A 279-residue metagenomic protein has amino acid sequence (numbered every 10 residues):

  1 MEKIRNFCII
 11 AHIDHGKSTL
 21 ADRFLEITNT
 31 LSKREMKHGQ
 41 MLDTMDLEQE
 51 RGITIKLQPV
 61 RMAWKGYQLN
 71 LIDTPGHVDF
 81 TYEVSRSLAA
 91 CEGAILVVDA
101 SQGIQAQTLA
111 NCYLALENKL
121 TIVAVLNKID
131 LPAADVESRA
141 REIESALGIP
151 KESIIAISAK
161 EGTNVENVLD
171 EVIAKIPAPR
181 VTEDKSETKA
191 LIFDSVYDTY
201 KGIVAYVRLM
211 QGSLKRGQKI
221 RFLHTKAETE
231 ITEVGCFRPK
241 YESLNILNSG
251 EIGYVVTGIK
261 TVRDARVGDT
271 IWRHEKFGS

Functional and structural regions predicted by a protein language model:
M1-E2, T44, L131-R141, D170: Non-catalytic, charged/low-complexity accessory segments that flank nucleotide-binding cores of NTPase families
M1-I104, N111, S195-D198: P-loop NTPase switch module centered on the Walker A-proximal segment
H12-H15, L25, H77, D99-G103 (+7 more regions): Short, ordered loop/turn segments at secondary-structure junctions
D14, L20, G52, D73 (+11 more regions): Conserved structural-core and active-site-/substrate-pathway-adjacent residues in large, well-folded domains of enzymes
L31, S101-Q102, I129-L131, A178-T182: Short, polar/flexible loop-turn hinges at active-site or ligand-entry regions and domain interfaces
K33, Q105-A106, L131-E137, G162-N167 (+1 more regions): Switch/connector loops and helix/strand junctions flanking conserved nucleotide-binding motifs in nucleotide-processing
L88, G93-K151: Conserved C-terminal guanine-recognition region of P-loop GTPase G domains, centered on the G4
L147-S279: Conserved catalytic-core segments of large NTP-driven translation/proteostasis enzymes
